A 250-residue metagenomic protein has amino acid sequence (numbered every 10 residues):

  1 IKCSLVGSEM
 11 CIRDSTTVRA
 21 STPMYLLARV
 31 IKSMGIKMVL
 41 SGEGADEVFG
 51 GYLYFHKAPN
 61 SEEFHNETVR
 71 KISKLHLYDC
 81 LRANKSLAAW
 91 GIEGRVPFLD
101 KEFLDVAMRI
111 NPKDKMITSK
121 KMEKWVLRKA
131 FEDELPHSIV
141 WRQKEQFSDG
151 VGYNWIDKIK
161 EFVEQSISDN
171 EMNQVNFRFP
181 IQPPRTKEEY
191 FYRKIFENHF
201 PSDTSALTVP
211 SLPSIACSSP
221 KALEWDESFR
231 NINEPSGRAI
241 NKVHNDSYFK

Functional and structural regions predicted by a protein language model:
I1-G7, C11: Single conserved hydrophobic/aromatic residue that forms the stacking wall/gate of nucleotide- or nucleobase-binding
C3, S21-P23, H76-L81: Short, motif-level signal for alpha-helix interfacial/capping segments enriched in acidic residues and aromatics/proline
S8, T16-D46: ATP-dependent adenylation/nucleotidyltransferase module used to activate substrates
I12-R13, H56-P59: Short, hinge-like loop/turn segments at secondary-structure boundaries
R13-T17, E93: Short acidic-aromatic active-site loops that bind/stabilize oxyanions
G35-L40, E47, P59, F64-K250: Adenosyl-5′-phosphate
F49-Y52: Short glycine-/acidic-enriched loop or helix-start segments at secondary-structure transitions that form or flank
